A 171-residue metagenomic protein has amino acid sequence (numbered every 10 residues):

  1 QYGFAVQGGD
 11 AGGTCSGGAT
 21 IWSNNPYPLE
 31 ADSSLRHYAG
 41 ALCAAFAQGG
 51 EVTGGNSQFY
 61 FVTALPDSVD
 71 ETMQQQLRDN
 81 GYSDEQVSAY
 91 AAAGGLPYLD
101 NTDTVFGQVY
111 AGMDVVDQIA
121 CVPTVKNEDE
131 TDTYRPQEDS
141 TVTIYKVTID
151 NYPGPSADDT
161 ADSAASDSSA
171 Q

Functional and structural regions predicted by a protein language model:
Q1-Q171: Cyclophilin-like peptidyl-prolyl cis-trans isomerases
